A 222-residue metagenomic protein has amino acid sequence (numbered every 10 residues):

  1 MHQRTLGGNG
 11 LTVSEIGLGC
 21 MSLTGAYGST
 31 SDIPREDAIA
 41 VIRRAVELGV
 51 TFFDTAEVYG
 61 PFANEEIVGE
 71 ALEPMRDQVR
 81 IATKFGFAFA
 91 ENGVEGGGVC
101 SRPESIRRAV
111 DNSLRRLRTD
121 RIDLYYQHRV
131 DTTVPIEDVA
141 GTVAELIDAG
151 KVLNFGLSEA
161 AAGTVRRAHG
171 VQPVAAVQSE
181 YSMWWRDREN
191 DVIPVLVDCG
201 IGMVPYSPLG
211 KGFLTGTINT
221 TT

Functional and structural regions predicted by a protein language model:
M1-R80: N-terminal binding-site loop/beta-alpha segment at the start of enzyme catalytic domains that lines or forms
L6, L18, A38, F53 (+9 more regions): Conserved, mostly hydrophobic/aromatic
S22-E36, E91-R107, H128-T133: Active-site mouth loops of central-metabolism enzymes
S31-A45, S101-L117, A161-R167: Short, acidic/polar
I42, E65, G69, V110-L114 (+3 more regions): Generic structural signal for well-ordered alpha-helices, preferentially at hydrophobic/aromatic core positions
G69-R80, L114-R118, I147, A168-Q172: Acidic (Asp/Glu)-rich catalytic clusters
Q78-A90: A short, structured active-site edge motif that brings together acidic residues
V130-T222: Beta/alpha (TIM)-barrel catalytic core signal, keyed to glycine-rich beta->alpha loops juxtaposed to Asp/Glu that bind
